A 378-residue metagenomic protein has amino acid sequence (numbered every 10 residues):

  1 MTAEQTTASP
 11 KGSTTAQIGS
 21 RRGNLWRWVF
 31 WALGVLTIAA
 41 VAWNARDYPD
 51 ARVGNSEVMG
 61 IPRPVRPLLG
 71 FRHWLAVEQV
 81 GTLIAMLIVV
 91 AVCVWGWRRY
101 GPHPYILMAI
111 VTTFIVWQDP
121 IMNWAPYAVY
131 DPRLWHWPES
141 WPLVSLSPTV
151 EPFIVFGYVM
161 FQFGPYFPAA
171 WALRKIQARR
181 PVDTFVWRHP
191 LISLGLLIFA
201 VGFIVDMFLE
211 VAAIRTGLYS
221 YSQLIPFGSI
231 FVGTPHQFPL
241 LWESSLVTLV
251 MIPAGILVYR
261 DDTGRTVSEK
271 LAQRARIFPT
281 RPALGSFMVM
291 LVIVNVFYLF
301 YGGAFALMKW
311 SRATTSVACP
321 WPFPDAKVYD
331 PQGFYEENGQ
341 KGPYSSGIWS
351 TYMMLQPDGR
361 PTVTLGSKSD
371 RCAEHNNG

Functional and structural regions predicted by a protein language model:
T2-G378: Aromatic-rich, lipid-facing transmembrane alpha helices and their immediate juxtamembrane interface loops in integral
